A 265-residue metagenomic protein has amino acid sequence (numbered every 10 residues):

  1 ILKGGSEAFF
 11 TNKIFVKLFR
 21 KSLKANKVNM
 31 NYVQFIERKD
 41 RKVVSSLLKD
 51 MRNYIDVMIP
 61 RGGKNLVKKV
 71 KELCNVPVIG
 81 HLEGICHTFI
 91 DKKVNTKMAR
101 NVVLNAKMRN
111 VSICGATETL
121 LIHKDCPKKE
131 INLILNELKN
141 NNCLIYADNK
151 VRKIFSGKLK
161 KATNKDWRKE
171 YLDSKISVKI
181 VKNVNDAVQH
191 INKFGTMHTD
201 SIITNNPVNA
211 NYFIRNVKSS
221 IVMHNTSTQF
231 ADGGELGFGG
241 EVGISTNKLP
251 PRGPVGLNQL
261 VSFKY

Functional and structural regions predicted by a protein language model:
I1-K93: Rossmann-like NAD(P) dinucleotide-binding subdomain of oxidoreductase/dehydrogenase enzymes
F9-K13, T96-K97, K128-K129, P251: Loop/helix-junction capping segments adjacent to catalytic residues or to phosphate/diphosphate-binding pockets
L18, A25, V67-D173, H224: ALDH superfamily catalytic-core signature
V28, N53, G115, M197 (+1 more regions): Structured loop/turn residues at beta-strand edges in well-structured enzyme cores
T163-Y265: Conserved C-terminal structural/oligomerization subdomain of aldehyde/semialdehyde dehydrogenase
